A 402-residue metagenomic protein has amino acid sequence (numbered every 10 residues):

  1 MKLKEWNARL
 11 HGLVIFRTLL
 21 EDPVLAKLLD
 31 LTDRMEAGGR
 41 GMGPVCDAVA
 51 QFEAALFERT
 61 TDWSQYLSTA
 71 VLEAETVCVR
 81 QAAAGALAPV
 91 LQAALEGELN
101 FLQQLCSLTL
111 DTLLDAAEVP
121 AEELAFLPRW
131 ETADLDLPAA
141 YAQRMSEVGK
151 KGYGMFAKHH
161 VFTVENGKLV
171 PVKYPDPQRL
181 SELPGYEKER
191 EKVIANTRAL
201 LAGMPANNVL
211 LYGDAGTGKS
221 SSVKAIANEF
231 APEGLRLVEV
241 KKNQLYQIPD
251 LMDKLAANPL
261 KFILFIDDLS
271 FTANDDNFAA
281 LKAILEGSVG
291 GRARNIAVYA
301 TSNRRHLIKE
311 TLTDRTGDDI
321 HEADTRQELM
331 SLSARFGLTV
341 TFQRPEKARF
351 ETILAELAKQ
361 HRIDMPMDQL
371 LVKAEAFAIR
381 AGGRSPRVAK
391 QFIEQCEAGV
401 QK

Functional and structural regions predicted by a protein language model:
M1-P184: AAA+ P-loop ATPase mechanoenzymes
P175-V209: Pre-Walker A (pre-P-loop) alpha-helix and adjacent loop at the N terminus of AAA/AAA+ ATPase modules, a conserved
R190-I194, A231-F262, A273-A279: Short glycine-rich substrate-engagement loop in P-loop NTPases that contacts/grips substrate
N208-V238, L251-A256: Walker A/P-loop
V238, D318-M330, G337-E351: Conserved AAA+ ATPase "SRH/arginine-finger" region at the nucleotide-binding site
A256-A257, T272-D319, D324: Conserved catalytic/switch belt of AAA+ P-loop NTPases
D267-L269: Walker B catalytic acidic pair
Q343-K402: C-terminal alpha-helical "lid" subdomain
